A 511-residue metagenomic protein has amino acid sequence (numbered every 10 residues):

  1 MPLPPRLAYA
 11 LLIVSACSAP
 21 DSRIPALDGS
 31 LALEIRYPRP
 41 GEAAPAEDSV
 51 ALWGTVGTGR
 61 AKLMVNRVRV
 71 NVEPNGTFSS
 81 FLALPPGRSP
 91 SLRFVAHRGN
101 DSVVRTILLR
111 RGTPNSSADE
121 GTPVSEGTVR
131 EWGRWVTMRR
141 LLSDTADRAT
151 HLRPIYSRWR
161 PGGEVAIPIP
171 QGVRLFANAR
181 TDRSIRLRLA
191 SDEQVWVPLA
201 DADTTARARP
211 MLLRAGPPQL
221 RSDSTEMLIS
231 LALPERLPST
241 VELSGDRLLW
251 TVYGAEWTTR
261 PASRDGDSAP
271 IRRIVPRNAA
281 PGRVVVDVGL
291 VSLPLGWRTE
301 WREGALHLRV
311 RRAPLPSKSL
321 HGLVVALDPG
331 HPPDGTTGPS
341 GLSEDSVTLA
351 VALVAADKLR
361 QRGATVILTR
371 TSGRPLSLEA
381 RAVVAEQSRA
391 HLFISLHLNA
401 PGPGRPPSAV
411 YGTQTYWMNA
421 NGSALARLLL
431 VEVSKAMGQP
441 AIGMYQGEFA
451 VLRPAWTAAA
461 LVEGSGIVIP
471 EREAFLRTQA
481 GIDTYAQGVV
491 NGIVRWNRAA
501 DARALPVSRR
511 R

Functional and structural regions predicted by a protein language model:
P2-A10: Sec-dependent signal peptide recognition, specifically the positively charged N-region followed immediately by
V14-A16: C-terminal motif of bacterial Sec signal peptides marking the signal peptidase cleavage site
S18-G29, G59-K62, R69-V325, V351 (+4 more regions): Short linear recognition/processing motifs and adjacent strand/loop elements at protein termini and domain edges
S18-P45, S49: Short, compositionally biased P/S/T/A/G/V-rich stretches that sit at domain boundaries
A43-A51, S224, P281: Short coil/turn motif common to extracellular beta-sandwich-like domains
R309-V384, S388-L392, G402-R405, A409-Y411: Active-site histidine-acidic residue metal-binding/catalytic motifs, centered on HxH/HExxH-like signatures
P332-D334, T371-L376, L398-P403, A420-S423 (+4 more regions): Solvent-exposed loop/turn segments at secondary-structure junctions within structured extracellular/periplasmic domains
S395, G402, Q414-Y416, Y445-R511: Active-site-adjacent mobile loop/cap segments within catalytic or ligand-binding domains
